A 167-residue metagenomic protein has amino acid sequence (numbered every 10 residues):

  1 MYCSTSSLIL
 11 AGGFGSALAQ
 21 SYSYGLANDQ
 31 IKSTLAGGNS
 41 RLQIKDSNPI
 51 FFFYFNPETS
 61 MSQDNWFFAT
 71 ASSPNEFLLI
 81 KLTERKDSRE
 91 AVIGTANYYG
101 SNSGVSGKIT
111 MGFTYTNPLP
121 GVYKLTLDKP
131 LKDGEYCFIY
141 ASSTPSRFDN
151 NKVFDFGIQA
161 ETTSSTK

Functional and structural regions predicted by a protein language model:
M1-N97, A141-K167: Primarily secretory-pathway and cell-envelope proteins
S88-P120: Extended, solvent-exposed segments with strong compositional bias
G121, L127-E135: A glycine-anchored, Pro-Gly-centered beta-turn/N-cap motif
D133-S143: Internal, hydrophobic beta-strand segments that form the core of beta-sheet-rich folds
